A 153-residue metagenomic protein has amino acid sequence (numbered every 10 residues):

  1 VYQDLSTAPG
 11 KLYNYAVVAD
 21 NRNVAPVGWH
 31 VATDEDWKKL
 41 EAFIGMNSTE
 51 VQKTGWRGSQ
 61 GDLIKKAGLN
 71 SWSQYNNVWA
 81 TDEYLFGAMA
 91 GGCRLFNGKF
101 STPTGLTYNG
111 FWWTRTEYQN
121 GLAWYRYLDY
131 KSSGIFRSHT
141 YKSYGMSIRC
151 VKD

Functional and structural regions predicted by a protein language model:
V1-D153: Conserved positions within compact, well-structured domain cores
